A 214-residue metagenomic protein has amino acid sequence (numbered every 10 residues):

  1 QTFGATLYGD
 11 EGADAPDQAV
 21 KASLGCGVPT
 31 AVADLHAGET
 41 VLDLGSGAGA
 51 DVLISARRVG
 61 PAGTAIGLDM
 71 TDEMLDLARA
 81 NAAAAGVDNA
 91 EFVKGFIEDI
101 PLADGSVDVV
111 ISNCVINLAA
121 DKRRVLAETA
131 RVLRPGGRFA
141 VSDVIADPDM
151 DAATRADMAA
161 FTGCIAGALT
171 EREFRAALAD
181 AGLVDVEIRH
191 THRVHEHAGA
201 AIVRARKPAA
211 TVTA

Functional and structural regions predicted by a protein language model:
T2-T40, I54, R58: Conserved alpha-helix/loop element of class I SAM-dependent methyltransferases that forms part of the SAM/SAH-binding
H36-D99: Class I SAM-dependent methyltransferase SAM/SAH-binding core
D99-D104, A120: Short conserved loop adjoining the S-adenosyl-L-methionine
V110-I111: Hydrophobic beta-strand segment of the Class I
R123-R138: A short glycine-rich, Lys/Arg-flanked "PGG" loop and its adjoining helix->strand segment in the class I
A146-I165: Short, glycine-/aromatic-enriched active-site segment of Class I SAM-dependent methyltransferases
A166-A181: Short alpha-helix
A181-A214: Core SAM-dependent methyltransferase catalytic element
